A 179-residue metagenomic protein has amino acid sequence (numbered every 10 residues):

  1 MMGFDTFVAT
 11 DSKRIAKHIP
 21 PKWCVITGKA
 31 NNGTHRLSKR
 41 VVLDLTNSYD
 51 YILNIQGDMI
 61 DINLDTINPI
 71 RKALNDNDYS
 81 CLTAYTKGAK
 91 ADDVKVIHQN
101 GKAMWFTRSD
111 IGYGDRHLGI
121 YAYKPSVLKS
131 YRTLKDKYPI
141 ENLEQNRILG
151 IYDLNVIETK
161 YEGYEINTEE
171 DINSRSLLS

Functional and structural regions predicted by a protein language model:
M1-K13: Short beta-strand/loop segment that forms part of the nucleotide-sugar
D5-F7, L53, N155: A structural signal for isolated positions on well-ordered beta-strands in alpha/beta enzyme cores
T10-S12, Q56, T83-T86: Short beta-strand/turn micro-motifs composed of small residues that flank or help shape donor/cofactor-binding pockets
K13-I55, I60-P69: Short phosphate-binding loop-to-helix
N31, I52, I70, Y79-L82 (+1 more regions): Structured catalytic cores of enzymes that bind and process phosphorylated ligands/cofactors
N47-Y49, D76-C81, I151-Y152: Short, high-confidence coil segments that cap the C-terminus of an alpha-helix and link into the following beta-strand
I62-K137: Conserved core of the sugar-phosphate nucleotidyltransferase
G114-S179: Conserved alpha/beta core of the MobA/IspD/sugar-nucleotide pyrophosphorylase nucleotidyltransferase superfamily
